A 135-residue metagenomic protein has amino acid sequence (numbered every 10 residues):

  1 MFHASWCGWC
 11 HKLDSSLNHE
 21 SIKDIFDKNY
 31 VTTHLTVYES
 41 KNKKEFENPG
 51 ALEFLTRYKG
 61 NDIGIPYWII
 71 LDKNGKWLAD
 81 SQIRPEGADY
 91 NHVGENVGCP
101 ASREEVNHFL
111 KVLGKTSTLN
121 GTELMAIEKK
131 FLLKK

Functional and structural regions predicted by a protein language model:
F2-L17: Conserved redox-active cysteine motifs that mediate thiol-disulfide chemistry, especially di-cysteine Cys-X(1-2)-Cys
L13, L55, D62, L124-E128: Generic hydrophobic, helix-prone segments enriched in Leu/Val/Ile
S21-I22, D27-V112, T116: Thioredoxin-like thiol-disulfide oxidoreductase module
V106-K135: C-terminal partner/receptor-binding element of secreted or periplasmic proteins
